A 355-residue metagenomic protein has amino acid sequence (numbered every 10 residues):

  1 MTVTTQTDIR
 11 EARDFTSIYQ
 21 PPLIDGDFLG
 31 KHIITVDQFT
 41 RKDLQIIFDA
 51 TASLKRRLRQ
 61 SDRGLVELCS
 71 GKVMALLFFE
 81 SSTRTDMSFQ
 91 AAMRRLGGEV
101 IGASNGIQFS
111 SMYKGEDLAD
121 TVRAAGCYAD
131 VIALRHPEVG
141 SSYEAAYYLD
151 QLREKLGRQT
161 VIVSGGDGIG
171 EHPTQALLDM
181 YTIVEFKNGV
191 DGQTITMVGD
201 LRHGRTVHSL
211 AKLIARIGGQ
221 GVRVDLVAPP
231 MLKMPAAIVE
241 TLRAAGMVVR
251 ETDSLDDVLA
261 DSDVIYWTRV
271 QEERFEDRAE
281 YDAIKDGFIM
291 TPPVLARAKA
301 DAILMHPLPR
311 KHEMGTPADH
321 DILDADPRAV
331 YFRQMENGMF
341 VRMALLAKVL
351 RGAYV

Functional and structural regions predicted by a protein language model:
T2-M87, A91: Positively charged, low-complexity intrinsically disordered leader regions
T2-R10, D324-V355: C-terminal helix-to-coil terminal segments
S61-V184, K311-H312: Phosphate/diphosphate ligand-binding glycine-rich loop within oxidoreductases
L68-M74, D191-Q193, D301: Phosphate-coordination loops involved in phosphoryl transfer and adenosine-cofactor binding
F79-A91, V184-T268: Glycine-rich phosphate/diphosphate-binding loop of Rossmann-like nucleotide-binding domains
G157-T160, G219-V222, R297-M305: A short helix->loop->beta-strand "cap" motif at the edges of active sites that frequently abuts
R243-I322, R328: Rossmann-like adenosine-cofactor binding region
